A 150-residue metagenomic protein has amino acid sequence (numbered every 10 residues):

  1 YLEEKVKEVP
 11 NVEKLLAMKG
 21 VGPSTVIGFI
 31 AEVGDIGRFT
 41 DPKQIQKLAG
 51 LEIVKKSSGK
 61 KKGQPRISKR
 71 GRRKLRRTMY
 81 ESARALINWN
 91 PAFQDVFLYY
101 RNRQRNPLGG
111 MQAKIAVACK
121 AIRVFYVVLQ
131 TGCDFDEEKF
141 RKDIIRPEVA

Functional and structural regions predicted by a protein language model:
Y1-A150: A detector of single, family-specific signature residues that are central to catalytic or substrate-handling motifs
